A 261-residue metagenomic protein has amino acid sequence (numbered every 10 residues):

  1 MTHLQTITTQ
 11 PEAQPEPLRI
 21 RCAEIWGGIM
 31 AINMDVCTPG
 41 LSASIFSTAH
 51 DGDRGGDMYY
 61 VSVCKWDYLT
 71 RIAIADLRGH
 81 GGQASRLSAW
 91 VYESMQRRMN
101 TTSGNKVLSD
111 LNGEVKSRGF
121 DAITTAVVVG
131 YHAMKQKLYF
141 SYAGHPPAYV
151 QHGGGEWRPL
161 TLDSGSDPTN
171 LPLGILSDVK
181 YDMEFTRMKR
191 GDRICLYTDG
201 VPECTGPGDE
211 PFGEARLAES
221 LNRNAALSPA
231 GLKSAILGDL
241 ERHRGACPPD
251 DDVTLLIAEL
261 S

Functional and structural regions predicted by a protein language model:
M1-A73, R78, M95-S261: Conserved subregion of the PPM/PP2C metallophosphatase catalytic domain
G81-S88: Conserved long alpha-helical elements within nucleotide-processing catalytic cores of c-di-GMP signaling and class III
